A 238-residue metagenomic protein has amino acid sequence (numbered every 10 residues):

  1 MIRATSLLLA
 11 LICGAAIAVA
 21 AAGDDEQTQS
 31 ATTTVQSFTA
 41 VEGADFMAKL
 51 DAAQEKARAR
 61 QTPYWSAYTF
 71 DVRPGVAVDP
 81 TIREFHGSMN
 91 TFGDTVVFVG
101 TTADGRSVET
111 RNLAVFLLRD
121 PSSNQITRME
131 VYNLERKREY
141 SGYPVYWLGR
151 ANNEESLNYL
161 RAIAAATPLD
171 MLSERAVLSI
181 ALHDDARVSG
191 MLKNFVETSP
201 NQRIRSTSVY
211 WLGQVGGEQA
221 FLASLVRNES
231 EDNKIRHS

Functional and structural regions predicted by a protein language model:
M1-T5: Positively charged n-region of N-terminal signal peptides that target proteins for export
S6-A16: Bacterial N-terminal signal peptides
A18-G23: Boundary at the C-terminal end of the N-terminal hydrophobic targeting segment
S30-Y159: N-terminal accessory interaction module
S141, D170-S173, I204-R205, D232 (+1 more regions): Residue-level detector of extended alpha-helical repeat arrays and alpha-solenoid scaffolds
N153-A165, D185-E197, G216-N228: Amphipathic alpha-helical scaffolding segments comprising HEAT/armadillo-like alpha-solenoid repeats
